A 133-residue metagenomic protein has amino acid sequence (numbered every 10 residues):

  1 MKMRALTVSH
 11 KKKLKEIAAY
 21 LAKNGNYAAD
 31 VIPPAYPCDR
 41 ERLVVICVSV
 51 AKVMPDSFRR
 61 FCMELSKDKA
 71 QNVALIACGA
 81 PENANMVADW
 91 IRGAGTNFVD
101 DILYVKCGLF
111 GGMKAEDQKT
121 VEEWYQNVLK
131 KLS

Functional and structural regions predicted by a protein language model:
M3-R4, S9, K13-E16, Y20-D30 (+1 more regions): FMN-binding flavodoxin-like domain, especially the glycine-rich phosphate-binding loop
P33-Y36: Short, polar loop motifs at secondary-structure junctions
